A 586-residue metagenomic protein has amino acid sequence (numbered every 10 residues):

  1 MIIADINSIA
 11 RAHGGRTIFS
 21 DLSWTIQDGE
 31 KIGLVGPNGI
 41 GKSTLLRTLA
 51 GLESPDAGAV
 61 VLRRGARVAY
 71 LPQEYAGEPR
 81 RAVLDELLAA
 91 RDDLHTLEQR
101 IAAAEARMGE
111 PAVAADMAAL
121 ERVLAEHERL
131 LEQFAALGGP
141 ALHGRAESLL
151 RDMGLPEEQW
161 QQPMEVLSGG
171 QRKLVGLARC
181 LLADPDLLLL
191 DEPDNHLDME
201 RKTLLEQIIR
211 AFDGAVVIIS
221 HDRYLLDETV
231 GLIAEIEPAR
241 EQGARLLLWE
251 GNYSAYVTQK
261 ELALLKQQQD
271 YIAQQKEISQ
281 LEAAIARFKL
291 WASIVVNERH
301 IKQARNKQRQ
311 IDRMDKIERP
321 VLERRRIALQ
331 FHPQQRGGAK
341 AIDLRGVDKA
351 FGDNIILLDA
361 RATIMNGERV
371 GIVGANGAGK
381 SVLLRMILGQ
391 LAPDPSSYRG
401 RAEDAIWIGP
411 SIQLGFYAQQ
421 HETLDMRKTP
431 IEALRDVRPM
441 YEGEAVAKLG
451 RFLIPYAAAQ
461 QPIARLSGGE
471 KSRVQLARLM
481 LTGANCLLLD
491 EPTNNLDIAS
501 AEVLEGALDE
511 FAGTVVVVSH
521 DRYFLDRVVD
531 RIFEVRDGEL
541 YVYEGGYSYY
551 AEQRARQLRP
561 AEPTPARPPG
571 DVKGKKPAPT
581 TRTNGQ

Functional and structural regions predicted by a protein language model:
M1-I272, R325-R326, Q330-Q586: ABC ATP-binding cassette signature C-motif
I9, S254, A286-A292: Short N-terminal helix-initiation segments at or just after the protein's N-terminus
A104, P111, L137, G144 (+5 more regions): Hydrophobic stripe of amphipathic alpha-helices that form coiled-coil interfaces
K260-F288, N297-H300, A304-M314, E318: Intracellular alpha-helical coupling/juxtamembrane segments of multi-pass membrane proteins
W291-I294, G468: Short acidic/polar alpha-helix capping motifs at helix-coil junctions
